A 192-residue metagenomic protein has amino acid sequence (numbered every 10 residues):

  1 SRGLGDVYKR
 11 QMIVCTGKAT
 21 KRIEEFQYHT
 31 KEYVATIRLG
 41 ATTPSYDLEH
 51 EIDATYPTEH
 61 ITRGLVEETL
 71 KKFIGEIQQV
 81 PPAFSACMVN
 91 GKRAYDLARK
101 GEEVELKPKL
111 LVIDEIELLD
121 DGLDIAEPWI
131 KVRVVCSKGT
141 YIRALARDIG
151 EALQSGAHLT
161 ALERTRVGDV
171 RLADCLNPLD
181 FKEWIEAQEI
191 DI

Functional and structural regions predicted by a protein language model:
S1, D6-I192: Catalytic/RNA-binding core of pseudouridine synthases
